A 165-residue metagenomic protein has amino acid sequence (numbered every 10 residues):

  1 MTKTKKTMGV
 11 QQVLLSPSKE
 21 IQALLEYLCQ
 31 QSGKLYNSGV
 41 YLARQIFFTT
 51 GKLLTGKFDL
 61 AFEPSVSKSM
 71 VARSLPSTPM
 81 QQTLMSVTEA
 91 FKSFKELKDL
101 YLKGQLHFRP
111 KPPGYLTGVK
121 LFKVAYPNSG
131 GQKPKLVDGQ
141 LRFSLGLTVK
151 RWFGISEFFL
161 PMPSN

Functional and structural regions predicted by a protein language model:
M1-N165: Nucleic-acid substrate recognition interfaces
